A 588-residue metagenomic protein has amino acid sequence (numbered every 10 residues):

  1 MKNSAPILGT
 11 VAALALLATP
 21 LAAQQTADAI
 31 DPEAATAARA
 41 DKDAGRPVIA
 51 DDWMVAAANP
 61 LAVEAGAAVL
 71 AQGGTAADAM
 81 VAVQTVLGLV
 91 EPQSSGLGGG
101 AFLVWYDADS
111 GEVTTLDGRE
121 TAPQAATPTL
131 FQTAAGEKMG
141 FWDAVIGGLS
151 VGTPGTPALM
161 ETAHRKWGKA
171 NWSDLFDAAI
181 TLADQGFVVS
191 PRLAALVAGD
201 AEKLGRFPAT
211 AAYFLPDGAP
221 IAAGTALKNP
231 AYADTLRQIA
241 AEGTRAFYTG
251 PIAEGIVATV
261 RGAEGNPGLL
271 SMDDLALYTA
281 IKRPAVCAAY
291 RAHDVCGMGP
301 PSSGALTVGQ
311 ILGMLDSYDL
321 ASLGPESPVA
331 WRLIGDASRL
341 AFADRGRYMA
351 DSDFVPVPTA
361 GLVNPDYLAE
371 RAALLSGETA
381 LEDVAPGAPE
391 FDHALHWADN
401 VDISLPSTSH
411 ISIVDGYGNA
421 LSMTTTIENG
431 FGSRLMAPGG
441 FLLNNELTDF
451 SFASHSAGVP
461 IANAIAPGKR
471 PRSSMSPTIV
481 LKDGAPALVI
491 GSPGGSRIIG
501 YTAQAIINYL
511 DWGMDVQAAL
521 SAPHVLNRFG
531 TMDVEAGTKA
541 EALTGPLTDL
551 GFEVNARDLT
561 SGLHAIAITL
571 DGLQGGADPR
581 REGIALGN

Functional and structural regions predicted by a protein language model:
M1-A23: Gram-negative bacterial Sec-dependent N-terminal signal peptides
Q24-E64, A68, A76-A77, V81-G243 (+6 more regions): Noncatalytic scaffold domains of N-terminal-nucleophile
P32-E33, S317-T426, L447, D578: Internal maturation/activation junctions in enzymes
L89-Q93, G100-T115, N266-S271, N419-G484 (+2 more regions): Active-site rim segments in enzyme catalytic domains, especially the processed small/beta chain of N-terminal
K282, L405-T408, S473-M475: Short, small/polar residue-rich loop motifs at catalytic or cofactor-binding pockets
C296-A305, T408-S409, S422-L435, S492-I498: Glycine-rich phosphate/pyrophosphate-binding beta-alpha loops
G468-R470, D511-D558: Extended C-terminal subregions enriched in glycine
